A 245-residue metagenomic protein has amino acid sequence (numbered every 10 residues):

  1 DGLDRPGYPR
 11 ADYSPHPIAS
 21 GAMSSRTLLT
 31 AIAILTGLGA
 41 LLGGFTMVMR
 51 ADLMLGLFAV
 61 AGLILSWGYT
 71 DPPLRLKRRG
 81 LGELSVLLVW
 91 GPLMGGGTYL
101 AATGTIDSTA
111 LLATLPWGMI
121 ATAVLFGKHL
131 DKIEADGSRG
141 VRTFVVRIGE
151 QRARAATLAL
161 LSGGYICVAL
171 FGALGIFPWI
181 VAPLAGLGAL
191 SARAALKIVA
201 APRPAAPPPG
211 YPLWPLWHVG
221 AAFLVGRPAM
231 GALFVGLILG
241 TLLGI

Functional and structural regions predicted by a protein language model:
D1-A22, F126-E150, A195-W217: Cytosolic, membrane-interface loops and tails of multi-pass inner-membrane proteins
G2-M49, V145-W179, H218-A232: Multi-pass membrane catalytic core of lipid/isoprenoid biosynthesis enzymes
P15-I106: Intramembrane alpha-helical segments
A40-L57, M94-L115, I166-V181, F234-I245: Helix-coil boundary and interhelical linker segments in multi-pass alpha-helical membrane proteins
L63-P73, G97, L115-L130, G186-A201: Transmembrane alpha-helical segments that form the membrane-embedded catalytic/substrate-channel core of multi-pass
L84-I133, G137-R139, Q151-A155: Functional transmembrane core segments of multi-pass inner-membrane proteins
L84-Y99, V146-E150, G210-G231: Small-residue-rich segments of transmembrane alpha-helices in multi-pass membrane proteins, especially helix faces
A173-I245: Extended hydrophobic alpha-helices typical of membrane-associated regions
